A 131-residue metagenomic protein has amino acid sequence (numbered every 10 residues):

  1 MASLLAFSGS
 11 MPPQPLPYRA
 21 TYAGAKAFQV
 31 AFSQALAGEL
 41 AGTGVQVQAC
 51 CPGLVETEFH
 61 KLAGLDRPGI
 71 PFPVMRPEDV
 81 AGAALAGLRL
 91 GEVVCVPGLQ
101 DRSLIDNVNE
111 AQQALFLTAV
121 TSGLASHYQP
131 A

Functional and structural regions predicted by a protein language model:
S3: Residue(s) in the substrate-gating loop at a strand-loop-helix junction that position the organic substrate next
M11-A20: Active-site loop immediately N-terminal to the catalytic Tyr-X3-Lys motif of short-chain dehydrogenase/reductase
Q14, A35-V45: Active-site-adjacent segment of SDR/Rossmann-fold oxidoreductases
Y22, V30: Catalytic tyrosine of NAD(P)H-dependent dehydrogenase/reductases that use a Tyr as the general acid/base
A25: Active-site helix of classical SDR
T43-G53: Conserved beta-loop-beta element that borders a ligand/cofactor-binding pocket
A49, L65-L104: C-terminal helical subdomain
P52-L62, D66: Short, flexible catalytic-loop segment of classical short-chain dehydrogenase/reductase
